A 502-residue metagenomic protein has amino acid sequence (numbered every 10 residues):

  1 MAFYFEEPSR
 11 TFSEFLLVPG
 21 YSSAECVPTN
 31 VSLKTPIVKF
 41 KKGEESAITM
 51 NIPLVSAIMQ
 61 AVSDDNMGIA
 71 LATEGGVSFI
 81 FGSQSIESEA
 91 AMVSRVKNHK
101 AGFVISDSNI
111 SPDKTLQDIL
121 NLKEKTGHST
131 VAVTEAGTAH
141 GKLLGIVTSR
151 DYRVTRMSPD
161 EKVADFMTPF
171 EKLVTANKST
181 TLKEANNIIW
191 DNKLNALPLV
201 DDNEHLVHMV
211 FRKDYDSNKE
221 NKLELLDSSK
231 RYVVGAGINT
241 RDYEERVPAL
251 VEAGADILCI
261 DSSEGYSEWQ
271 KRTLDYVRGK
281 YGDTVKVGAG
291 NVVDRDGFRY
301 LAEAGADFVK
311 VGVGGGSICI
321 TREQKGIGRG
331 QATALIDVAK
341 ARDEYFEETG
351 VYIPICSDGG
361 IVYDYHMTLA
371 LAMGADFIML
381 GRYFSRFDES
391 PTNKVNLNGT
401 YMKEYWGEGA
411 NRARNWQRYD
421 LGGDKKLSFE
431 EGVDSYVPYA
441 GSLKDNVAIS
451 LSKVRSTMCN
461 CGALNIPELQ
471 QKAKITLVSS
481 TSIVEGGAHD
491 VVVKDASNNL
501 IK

Functional and structural regions predicted by a protein language model:
M1-Y21, S108-S111, A176-N177, K183-N187 (+3 more regions): Alpha/beta catalytic cores of nucleotide-metabolism and tRNA/nucleoside-modifying enzymes
T29-M50, A57-M59, S88-H128, V133-A136 (+5 more regions): Bateman/CBS regulatory modules and CBS-like beta-alpha motifs in cytosolic regions of diverse proteins
G43-A47, A72, K97, L120-E124 (+8 more regions): Surface-exposed amphipathic alpha-helices with a cationic face
A47-S56, G102-D107, D227-A236, V277-V293 (+2 more regions): Short beta-strand/loop segments at the ligand-binding rim of alpha/beta enzyme cores
N66-I69, Y243-A253, V287, V293-V311 (+1 more regions): Catalytic cores of alpha/beta
T73-S88, A255-S267, D307-K325, I361-K394: Glycine-rich phosphate-binding active-site loops on the catalytic face of alpha/beta enzymes
F79-Q84, N109-S111, T130-T134, T175-N177 (+6 more regions): Catalytic beta/alpha-barrel core
Q84-R95, H140, T155-D160, H205-L225 (+5 more regions): Active-site-adjacent beta->alpha loops and helix N-cap segments on the catalytic face of soluble alpha/beta enzymes
